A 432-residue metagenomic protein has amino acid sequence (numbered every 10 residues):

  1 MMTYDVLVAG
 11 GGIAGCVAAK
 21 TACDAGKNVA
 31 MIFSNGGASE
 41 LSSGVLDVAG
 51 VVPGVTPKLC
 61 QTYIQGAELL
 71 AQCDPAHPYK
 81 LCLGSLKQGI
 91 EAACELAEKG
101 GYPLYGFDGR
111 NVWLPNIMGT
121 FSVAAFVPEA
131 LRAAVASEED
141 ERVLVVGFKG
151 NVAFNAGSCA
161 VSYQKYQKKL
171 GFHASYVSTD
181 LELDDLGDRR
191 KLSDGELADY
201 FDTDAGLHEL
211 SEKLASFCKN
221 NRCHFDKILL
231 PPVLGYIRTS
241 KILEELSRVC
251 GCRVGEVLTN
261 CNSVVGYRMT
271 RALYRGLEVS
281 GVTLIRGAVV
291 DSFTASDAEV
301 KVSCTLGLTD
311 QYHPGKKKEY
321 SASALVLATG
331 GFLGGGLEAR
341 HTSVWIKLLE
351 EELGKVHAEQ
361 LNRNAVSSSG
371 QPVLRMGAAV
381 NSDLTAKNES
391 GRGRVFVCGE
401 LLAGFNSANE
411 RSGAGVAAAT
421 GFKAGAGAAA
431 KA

Functional and structural regions predicted by a protein language model:
M2-Y4, G315-A324, G391: Core beta-strand elements of the Rossmann-like FAD/NAD(P) dinucleotide-binding domain in flavoenzyme oxidoreductases
Y4-M31, G425-A428: N-terminal Rossmann-like FAD-binding beta1-loop-alpha1 element of flavoenzymes
L7-A9, A30-I32, V290, E319-F332: Short hydrophobic core segments
K20-T21, S43, G335-H341, L402-A432: A conserved FAD-binding loop/helix module that cradles the flavin
S34-A71, L183-D199: Conserved N-terminal glycine-rich FAD pyrophosphate-binding loop of Rossmann-like flavoproteins
F154, S158-Y166, D204-H224, I228 (+3 more regions): Helical element adjacent to the flavin cofactor pocket in flavoenzyme catalytic cores
V264, Y320-S321, F332-V380: Glycine-rich loop(s) and the adjacent beta-strand/alpha-helix scaffold that form part
T385-N409: Short FAD-binding loop at a beta-strand-to-alpha-helix junction that anchors the flavin cofactor in diverse
